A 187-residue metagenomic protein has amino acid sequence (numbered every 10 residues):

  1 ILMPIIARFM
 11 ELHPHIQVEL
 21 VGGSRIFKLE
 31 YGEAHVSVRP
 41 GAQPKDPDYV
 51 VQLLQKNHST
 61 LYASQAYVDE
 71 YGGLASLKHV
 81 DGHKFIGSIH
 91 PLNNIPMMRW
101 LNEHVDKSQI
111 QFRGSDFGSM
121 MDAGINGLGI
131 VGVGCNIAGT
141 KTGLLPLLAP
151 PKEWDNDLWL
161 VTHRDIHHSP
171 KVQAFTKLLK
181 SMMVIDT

Functional and structural regions predicted by a protein language model:
I1-D46: Central regulatory/effector-binding core of bacterial HTH transcription factors
I1-I5, G32, Y49, G72 (+2 more regions): Generic recognition of short, well-ordered alpha-helical segments
M10, I137-A138, L179: Hydrophobic C-terminal alpha-helix "anchor/cap" residues
V18-L20, L61, L160: Preference for bulky hydrophobic residues occupying beta-strand positions in well-ordered beta-sheet regions
L29-E33, Q43-L158, I185-T187: C-terminal regulatory
P150-T187: A late-sequence structural motif
